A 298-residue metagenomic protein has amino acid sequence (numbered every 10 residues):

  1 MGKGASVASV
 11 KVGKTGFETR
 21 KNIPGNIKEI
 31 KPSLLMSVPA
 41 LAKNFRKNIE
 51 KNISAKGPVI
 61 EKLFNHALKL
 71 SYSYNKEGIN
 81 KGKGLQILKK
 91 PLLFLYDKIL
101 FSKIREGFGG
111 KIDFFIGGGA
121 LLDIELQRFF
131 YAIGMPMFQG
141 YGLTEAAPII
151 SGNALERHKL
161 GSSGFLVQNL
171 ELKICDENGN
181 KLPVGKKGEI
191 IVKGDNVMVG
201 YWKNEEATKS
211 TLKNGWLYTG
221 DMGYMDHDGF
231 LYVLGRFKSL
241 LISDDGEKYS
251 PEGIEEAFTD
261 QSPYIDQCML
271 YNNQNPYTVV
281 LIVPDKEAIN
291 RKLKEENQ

Functional and structural regions predicted by a protein language model:
A5, S33-M36, K47-H158, P263: Gly/Ser/Thr-rich phosphate-binding loop
A5-E29, P58-V59, Y249-I254: ATP-dependent adenylate-forming carboxylate-activation enzymes
A8-V10, F115-G117, I242-S243: Short catalytic-loop micro-motif centered on adjacent basic/acidic residues
G13-N52: P-loop NTPase motor core
A40, A120-L121, N196, E287: Alpha-helix/helix-capping structural signal
I112, V167-L170, I265: Core-facing hydrophobic residues within beta-strands of well-ordered domains
L166, K173-C175, N180-G185, I191-S243: Conserved ATP-binding/catalytic segment of the ANL
G194, V199-G200, M222-Q298: AMP-binding/adenylate-forming catalytic core of the ANL superfamily
